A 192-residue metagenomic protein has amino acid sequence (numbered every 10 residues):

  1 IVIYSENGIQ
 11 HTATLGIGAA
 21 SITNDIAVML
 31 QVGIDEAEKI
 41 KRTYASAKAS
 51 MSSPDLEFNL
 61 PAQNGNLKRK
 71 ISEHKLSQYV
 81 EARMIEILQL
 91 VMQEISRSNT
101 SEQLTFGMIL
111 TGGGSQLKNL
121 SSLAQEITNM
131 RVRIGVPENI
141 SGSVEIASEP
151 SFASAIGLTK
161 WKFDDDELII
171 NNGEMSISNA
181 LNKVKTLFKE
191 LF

Functional and structural regions predicted by a protein language model:
V2-F192: Helical "lid/coupling" subdomains associated with nucleotide-phosphate turnover
